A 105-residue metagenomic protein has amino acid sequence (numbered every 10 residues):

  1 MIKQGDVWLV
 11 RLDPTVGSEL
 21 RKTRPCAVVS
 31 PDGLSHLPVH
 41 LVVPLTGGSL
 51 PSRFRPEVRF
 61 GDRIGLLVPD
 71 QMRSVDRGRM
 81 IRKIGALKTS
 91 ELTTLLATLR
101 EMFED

Functional and structural regions predicted by a protein language model:
M1-D105: Conserved functional hotspots at enzyme active or ligand-binding sites that engage polyanionic ligands
